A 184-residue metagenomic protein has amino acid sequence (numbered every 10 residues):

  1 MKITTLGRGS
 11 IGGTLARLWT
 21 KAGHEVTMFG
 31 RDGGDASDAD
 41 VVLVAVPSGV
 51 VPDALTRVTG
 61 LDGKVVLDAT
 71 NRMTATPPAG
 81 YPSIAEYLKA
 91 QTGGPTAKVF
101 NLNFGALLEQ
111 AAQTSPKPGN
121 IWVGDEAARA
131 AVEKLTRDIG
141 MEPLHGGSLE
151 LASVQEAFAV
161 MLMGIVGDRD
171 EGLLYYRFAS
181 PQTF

Functional and structural regions predicted by a protein language model:
M1-G34, D38: NAD(P)+-binding Rossmann beta1-loop-alpha1 motif at the extreme N-terminus of oxidoreductases
I3-T5, V44, W122: Hydrophobic Val/Ile/Leu positions in short beta-strands of Rossmann-like dinucleotide-binding domains
T14, L18, Q91, L135: Rossmann-fold NAD(P)-dependent oxidoreductase module
M28-F29, P95-N101, L144-G146: General beta-strand structural signal in soluble alpha/beta enzymes
G33-V65, A69-R72: Rossmann-like NAD(P)-binding element
L61-D62, Q91-T92, I139: Short, structured coil segments at secondary-structure junctions
T70-Q113: Rossmann-fold NAD(P)-binding glycine/threonine-rich loop
P118-F184: Active-site-lining helix/loop region of Rossmann-like oxidoreductase modules
